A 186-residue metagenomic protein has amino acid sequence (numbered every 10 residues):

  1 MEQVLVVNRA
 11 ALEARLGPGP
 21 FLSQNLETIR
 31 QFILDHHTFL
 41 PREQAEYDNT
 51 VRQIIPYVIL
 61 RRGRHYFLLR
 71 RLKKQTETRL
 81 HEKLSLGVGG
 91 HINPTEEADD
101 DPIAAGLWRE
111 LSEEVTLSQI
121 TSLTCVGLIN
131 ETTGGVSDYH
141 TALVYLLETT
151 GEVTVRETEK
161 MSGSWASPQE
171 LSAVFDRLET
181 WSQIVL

Functional and structural regions predicted by a protein language model:
M1-V4: Extreme N-terminal starter segment of soluble prokaryotic enzymes
V7-A11, G19, R42, E82-T95 (+1 more regions): Nudix hydrolase/Nudix homology domain
P18-G63, R71-T76: Acidic, metal-coordinating catalytic segment for phosphate/diphosphate chemistry, firing primarily on the Nudix
H65-E113: Conserved Nudix-box catalytic region and its N-terminal flanking loop in Nudix hydrolases and closely related
V115-Q119, T149: A broad structural signal for alpha-helix termini and local helix breaks/kinks
S118-G127: A short coil-to-beta-strand element that immediately follows conserved catalytic motifs
